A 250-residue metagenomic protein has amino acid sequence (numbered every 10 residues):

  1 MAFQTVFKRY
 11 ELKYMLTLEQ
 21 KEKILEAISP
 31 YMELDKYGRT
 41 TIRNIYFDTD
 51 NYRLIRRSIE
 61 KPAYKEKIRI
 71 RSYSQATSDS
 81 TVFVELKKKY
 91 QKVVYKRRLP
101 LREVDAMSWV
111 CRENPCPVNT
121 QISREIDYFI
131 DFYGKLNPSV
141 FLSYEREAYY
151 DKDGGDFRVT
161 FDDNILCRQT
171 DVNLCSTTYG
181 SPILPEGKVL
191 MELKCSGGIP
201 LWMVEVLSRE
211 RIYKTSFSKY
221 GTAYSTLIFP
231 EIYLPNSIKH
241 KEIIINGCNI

Functional and structural regions predicted by a protein language model:
M1-I250: Phosphate-end processing signature that detects enzymes handling 5′-triphosphorylated RNA and polyphosphate
